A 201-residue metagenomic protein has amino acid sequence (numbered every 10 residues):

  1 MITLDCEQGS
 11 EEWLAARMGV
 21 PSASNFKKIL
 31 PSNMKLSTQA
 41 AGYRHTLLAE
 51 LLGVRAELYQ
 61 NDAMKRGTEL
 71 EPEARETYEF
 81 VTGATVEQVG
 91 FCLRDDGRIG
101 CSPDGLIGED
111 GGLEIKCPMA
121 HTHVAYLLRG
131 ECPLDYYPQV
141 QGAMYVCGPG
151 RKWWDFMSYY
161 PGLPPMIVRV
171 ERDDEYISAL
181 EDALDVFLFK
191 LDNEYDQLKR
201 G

Functional and structural regions predicted by a protein language model:
M1-E69, G201: Charged, glycine-rich intrinsically disordered N-terminal tails and low-complexity linkers that flank
P31-S32, R75, P118, A143: Short amphipathic alpha-helical "recognition" segments used for binding
M34, E73-T77, W153-M157: Intrinsically disordered, low-complexity boundary segments flanking structured domains
H45, R75, V140: Generic structural marker for isolated residues within well-ordered, non-membrane alpha-helices of soluble domains
E57-Y59, E73, L113-K116: Extended, charge-rich alpha-helical segments
M64-V86: Acidic-basic catalytic patches of nuclease active cores, encompassing PD-(D/E)XK and other metal-cofactor nuclease
F80-P103, I107-E194: Nucleic-acid nuclease catalytic cores
E194-G201: Short, flexible loop/turn segments with low-complexity composition
